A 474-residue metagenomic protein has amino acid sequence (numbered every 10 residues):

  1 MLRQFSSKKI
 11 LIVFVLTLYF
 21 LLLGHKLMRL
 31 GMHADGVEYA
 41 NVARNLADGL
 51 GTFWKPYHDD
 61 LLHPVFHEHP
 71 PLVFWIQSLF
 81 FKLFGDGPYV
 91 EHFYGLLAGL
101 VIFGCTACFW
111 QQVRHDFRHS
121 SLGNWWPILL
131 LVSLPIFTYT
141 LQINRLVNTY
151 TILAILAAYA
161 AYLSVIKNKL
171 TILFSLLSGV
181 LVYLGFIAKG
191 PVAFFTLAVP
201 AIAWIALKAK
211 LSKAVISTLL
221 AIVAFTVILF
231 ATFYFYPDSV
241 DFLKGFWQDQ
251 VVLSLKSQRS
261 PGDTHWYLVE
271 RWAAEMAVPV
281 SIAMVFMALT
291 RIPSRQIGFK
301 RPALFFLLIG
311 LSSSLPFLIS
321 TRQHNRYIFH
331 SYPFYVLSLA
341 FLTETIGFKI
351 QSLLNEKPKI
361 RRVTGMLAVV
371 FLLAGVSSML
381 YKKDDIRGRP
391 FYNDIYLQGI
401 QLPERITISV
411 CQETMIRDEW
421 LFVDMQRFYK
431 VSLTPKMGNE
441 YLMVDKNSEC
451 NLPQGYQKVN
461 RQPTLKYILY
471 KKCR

Functional and structural regions predicted by a protein language model:
F20-L22, A40-V65, L72, L79: Extracytosolic helix-loop segments that constitute the early lumenal/periplasmic catalytic or substrate-binding loops
P71-W75, F84-V101, I143-N144: Loop-to-helix entry region of an early transmembrane alpha helix in multi-pass inner-membrane enzymes
F93-F117, L156: Transmembrane-helix motifs of polytopic, lipid-linked glycan transferases
L122-I128, A160-Y183, L308: Short hydrophobic alpha-helices at membrane interfaces in multi-pass membrane enzymes
Y139-Y150: Short acidic/glycine- and proline-prone juxtamembrane loop motifs at membrane-interface regions of multi-pass membrane
L184, A188, A193-F299, I309 (+2 more regions): Transmembrane-lumen/periplasm boundary regions of multi-pass, lipid-linked membrane glycan transferases
L197, S377-C473: Short periplasmic/luminal acceptor-recognition loop of GT-C membrane glycosyltransferases, typified by
R322-S352: Hydrophobic/aromatic-rich transmembrane helices and adjacent perimembrane loops
